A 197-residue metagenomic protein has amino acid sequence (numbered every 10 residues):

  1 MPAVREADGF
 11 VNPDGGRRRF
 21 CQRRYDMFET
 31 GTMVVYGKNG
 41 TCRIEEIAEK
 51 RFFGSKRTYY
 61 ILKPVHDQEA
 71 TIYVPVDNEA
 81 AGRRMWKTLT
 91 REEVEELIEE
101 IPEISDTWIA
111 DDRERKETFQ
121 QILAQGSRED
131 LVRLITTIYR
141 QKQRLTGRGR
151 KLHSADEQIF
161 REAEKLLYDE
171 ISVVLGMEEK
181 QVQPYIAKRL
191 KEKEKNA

Functional and structural regions predicted by a protein language model:
R5-D26: Short, Lys/Arg-enriched N-terminal segments with co-localized hydrophobic residues within the first ~10-30 amino acids
R5-E6, N12-P13, V34-G37, R51 (+1 more regions): Generic detector of intrinsically disordered, low-complexity, polar/charged segments
F20-R23, M33-G37, E96-L97: A broad, low-specificity signal for short, low-complexity segments enriched in glycine/proline and polar/charged
C21-R24, T32, S55-K56, D156 (+1 more regions): A general marker of short, structured functional hotspots
D26-G82: A positional/architectural concept
E79-A197: Charge/polar-rich, low-complexity and marginally structured segments
